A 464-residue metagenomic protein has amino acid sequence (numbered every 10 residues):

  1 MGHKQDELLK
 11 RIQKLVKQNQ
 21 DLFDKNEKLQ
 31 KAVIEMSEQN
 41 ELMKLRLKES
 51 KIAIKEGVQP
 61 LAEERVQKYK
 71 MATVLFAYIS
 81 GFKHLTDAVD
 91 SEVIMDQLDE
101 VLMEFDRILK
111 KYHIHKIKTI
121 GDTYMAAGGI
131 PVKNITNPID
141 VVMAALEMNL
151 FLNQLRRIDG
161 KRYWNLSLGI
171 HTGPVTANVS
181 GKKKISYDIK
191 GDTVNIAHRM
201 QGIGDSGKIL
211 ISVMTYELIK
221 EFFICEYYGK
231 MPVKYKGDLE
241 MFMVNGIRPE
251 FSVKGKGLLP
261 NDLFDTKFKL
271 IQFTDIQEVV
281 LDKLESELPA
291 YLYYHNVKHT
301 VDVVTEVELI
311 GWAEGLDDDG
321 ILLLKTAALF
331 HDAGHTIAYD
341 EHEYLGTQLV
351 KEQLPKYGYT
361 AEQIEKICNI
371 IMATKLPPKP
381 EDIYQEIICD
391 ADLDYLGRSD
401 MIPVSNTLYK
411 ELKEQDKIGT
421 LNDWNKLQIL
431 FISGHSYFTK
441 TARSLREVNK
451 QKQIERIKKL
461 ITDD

Functional and structural regions predicted by a protein language model:
H3-K70, S252-Q272, E285: Regulatory cytosolic signal-relay segments
S37, K44, L61-M143: Catalytic NTP-binding/metal-coordinating core of nucleotidyl cyclase/transferase enzymes
K111-D140, Q154-D192, M241-F242, I370: Catalytic core of nucleotidyl cyclases, primarily class III adenylyl/guanylyl cyclases
G129, Y228, G358-K417: Histidine/acidic-rich helix-loop-helix segments that form or flank divalent-metal centers in metalloenzyme catalytic
M148, L292-N296, T300, V304-E308 (+4 more regions): Histidine- and acidic-residue-rich, metal-dependent catalytic cores
V175-T176, I203-F268, L427, Y437 (+2 more regions): Cytosolic regulatory/linker segments at or just downstream of nucleotide-handling modules in signal-transduction
L259-A338: Acidic/His-rich, divalent-metal-binding segments that scaffold phosphate/diphosphate chemistry
G397-D464: A structured, mid-to-C-terminal "fold-capping" secondary-structure block
